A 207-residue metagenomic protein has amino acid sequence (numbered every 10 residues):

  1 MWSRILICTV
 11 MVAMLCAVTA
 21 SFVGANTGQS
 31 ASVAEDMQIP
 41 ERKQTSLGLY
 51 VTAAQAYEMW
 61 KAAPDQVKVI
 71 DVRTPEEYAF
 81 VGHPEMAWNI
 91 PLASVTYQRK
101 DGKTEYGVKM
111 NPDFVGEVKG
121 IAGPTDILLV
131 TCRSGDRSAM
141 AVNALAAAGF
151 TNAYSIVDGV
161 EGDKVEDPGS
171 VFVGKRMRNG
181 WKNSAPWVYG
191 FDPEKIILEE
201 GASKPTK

Functional and structural regions predicted by a protein language model:
W2, I7-C8, M14-A54, M59-D65 (+2 more regions): Rhodanese-like catalytic fold shared by cysteine-dependent sulfurtransferases and DSP/PTP-type phosphatases
K68-R73, I90: Short hydrophobic beta-strand that contains or immediately precedes a catalytic carboxylate
V130-T131: Short, surface-exposed ligand- or partner-binding patches at beta-edge/loop junctions that are enriched in aromatics
G135: Conserved G/P- and acidic residue-centered "switch" motifs that form tight phosphate/ATP-binding loops in soluble
